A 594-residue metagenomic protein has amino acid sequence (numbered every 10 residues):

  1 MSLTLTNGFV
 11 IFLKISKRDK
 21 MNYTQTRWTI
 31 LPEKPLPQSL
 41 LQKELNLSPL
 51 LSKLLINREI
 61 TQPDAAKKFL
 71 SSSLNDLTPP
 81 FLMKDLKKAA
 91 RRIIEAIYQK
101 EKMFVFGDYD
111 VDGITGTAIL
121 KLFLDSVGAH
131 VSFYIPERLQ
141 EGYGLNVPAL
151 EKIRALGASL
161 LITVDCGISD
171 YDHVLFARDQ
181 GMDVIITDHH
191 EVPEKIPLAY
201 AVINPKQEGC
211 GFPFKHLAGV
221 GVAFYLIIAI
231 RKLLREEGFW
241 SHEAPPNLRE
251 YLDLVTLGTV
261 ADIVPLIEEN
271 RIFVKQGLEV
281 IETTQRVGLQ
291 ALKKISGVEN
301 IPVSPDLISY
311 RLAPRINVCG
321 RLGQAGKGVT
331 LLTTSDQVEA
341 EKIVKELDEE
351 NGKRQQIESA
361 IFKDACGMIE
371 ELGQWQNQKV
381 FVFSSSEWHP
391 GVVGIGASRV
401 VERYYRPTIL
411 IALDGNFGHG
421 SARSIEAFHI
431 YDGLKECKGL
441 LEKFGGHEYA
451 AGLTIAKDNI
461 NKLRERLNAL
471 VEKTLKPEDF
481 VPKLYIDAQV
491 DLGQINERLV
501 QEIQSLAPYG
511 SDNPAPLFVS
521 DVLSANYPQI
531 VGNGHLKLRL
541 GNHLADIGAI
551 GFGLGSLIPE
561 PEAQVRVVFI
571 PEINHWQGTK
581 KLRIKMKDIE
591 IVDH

Functional and structural regions predicted by a protein language model:
T6, I11-K20: Short, positively charged and aromatic/hydrophobic N-terminal segments
N22-Y23, L31-P35, L40-L160, Q180-G181 (+5 more regions): Hydrophobic helix-and-loop "lid/oligomerization" segment in the mid-to-C-terminal part of catalytic domains
I119, L198-F239, Y251-V255: Short alpha-helices
V164-L217: Histidine/acidic-residue-rich, glycine-tolerant segments that coordinate divalent metal ions
D512-G532: Structural detector for short beta-strands of small beta-barrel domains
A545-I558: Beta-strand/loop nucleic-acid-binding surfaces
G555-V568: Short nucleic-acid-contacting surface segments enriched for D/E, G, S/T with interspersed K/R
G578-H594: OB-fold/S1-family single-stranded nucleic acid-binding modules
